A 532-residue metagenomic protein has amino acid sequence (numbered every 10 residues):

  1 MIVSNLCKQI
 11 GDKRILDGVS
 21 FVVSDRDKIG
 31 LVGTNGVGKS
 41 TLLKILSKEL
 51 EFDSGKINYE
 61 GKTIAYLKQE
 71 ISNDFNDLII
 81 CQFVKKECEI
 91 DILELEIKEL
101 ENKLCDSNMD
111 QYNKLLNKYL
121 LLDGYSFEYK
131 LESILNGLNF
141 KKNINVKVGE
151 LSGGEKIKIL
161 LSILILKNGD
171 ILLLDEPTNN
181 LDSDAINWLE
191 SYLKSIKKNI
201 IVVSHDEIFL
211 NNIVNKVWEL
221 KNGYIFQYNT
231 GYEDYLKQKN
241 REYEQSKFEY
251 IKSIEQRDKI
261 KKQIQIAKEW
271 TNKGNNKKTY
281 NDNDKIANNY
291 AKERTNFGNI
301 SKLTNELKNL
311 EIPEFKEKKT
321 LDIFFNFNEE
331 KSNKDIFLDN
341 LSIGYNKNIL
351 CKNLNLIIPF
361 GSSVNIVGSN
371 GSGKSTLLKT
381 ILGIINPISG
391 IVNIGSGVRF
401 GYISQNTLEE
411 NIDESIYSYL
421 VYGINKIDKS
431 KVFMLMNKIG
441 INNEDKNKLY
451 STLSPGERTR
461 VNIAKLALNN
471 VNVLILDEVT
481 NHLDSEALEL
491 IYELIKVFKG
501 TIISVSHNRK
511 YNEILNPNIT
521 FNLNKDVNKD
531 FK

Functional and structural regions predicted by a protein language model:
M1-S253, E329-K532: ABC ATP-binding cassette signature C-motif
D74, L100, S107, L122 (+6 more regions): Hydrophobic stripe of amphipathic alpha-helices that form coiled-coil interfaces
K98, E132, N276-Y280, E317-L321 (+1 more regions): Short coil/turn segments at secondary-structure boundaries
Q111-L121, K285-I286, I300-L310: Short amphipathic alpha-helical coiled-coil/interface segments
K237, N283-G298: Short, glycine/alanine-rich amphipathic alpha-helical segment that often forms an alpha-turn-alpha hairpin
K239-T271, N296, I300-E314: Intracellular alpha-helical coupling/juxtamembrane segments of multi-pass membrane proteins
I251, Q265, Y290-R294, F324-N328: Alpha-helical coupling/stalk and coiled-coil linker elements that connect catalytic or binding modules and transmit
E314-E330: Short, flexible cytosolic linker that couples an ABC transmembrane/permease module to its adjacent nucleotide-binding
